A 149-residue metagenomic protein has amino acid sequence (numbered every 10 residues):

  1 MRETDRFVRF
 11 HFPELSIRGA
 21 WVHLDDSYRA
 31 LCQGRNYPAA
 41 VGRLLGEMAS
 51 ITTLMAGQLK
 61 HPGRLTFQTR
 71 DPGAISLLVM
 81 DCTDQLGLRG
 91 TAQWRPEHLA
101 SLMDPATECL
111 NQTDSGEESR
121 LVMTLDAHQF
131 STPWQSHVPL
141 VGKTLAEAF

Functional and structural regions predicted by a protein language model:
M1-F149: General detector of N-terminal leader/presequence modules that precede the first folded domain
